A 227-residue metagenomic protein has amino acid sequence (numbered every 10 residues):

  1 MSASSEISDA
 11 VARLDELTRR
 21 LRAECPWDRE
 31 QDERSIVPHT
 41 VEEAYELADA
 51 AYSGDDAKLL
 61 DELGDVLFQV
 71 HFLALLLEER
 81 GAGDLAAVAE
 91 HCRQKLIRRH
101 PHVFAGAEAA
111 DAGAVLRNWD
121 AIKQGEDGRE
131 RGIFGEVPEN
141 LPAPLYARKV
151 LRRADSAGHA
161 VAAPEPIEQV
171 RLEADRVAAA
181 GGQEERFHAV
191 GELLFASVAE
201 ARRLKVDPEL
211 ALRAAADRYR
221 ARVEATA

Functional and structural regions predicted by a protein language model:
M1-L63, F68-A227: Flexible "arm" and connector segments at domain edges
